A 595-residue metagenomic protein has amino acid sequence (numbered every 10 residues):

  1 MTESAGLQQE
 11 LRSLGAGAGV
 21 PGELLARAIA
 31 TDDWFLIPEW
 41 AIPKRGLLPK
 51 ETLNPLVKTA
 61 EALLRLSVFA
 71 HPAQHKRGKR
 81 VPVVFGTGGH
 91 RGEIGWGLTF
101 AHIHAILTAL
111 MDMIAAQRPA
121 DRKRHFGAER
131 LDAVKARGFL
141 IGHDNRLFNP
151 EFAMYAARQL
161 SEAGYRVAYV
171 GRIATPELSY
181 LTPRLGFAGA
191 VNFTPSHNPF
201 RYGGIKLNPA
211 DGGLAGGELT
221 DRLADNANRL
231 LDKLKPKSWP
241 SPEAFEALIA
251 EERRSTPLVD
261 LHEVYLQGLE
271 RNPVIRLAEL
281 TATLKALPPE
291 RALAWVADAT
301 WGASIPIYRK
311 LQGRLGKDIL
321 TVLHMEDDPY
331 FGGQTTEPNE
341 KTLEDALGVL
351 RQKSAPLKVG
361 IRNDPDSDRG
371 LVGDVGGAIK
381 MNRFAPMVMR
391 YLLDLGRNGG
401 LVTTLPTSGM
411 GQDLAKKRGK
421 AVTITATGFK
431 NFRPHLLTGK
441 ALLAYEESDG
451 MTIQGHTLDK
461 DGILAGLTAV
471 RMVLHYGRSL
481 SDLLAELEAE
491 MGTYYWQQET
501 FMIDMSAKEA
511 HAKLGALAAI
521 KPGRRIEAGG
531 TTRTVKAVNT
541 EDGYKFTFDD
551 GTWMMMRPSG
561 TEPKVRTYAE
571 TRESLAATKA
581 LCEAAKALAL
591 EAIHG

Functional and structural regions predicted by a protein language model:
G19-P43, L47-P55, L63-K79, V83 (+2 more regions): Gly/Ser/Thr-enriched, mixed-charge loops and adjacent short helices that form phosphate/oxyanion-binding elements
P55-L107, M111: Positively charged, low-complexity intrinsically disordered leader regions
K79-T99, S196, A299-A303, I307 (+2 more regions): Conserved phosphate/anionic-ligand binding catalytic regions in large, soluble enzymes, centered on
G88, I141, L178, V191 (+12 more regions): Buried hydrophobic positions in well-ordered alpha/beta secondary-structure cores of metabolic enzymes
E93, R137-D144, A294-D298, R566-Y568: Short glycine-rich or small-residue beta-strand-to-loop segments that form or flank ligand, phosphate, metal/Fe-S
A120-G127, D132-Y202, Y308-V372: N-terminal small/polar loop signature for handling phosphorylated ligands or for N-terminal nucleophile
S161, V170-I173, D225-Y265, L371-E447 (+1 more regions): Proline/glycine-rich low-complexity loops and linkers
P356-V359, P365, V375, R397-G560 (+2 more regions): Phosphate-binding and adjacent anionic-ligand microenvironments
